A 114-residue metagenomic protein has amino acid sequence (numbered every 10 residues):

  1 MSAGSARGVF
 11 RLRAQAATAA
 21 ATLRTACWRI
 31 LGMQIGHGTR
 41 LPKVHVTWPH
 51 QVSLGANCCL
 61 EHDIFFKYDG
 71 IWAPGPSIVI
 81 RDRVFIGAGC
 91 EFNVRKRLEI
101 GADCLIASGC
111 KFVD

Functional and structural regions predicted by a protein language model:
M1-D114: Domain-scale signature associated with acetyltransferase and cell-envelope carbohydrate enzymes
